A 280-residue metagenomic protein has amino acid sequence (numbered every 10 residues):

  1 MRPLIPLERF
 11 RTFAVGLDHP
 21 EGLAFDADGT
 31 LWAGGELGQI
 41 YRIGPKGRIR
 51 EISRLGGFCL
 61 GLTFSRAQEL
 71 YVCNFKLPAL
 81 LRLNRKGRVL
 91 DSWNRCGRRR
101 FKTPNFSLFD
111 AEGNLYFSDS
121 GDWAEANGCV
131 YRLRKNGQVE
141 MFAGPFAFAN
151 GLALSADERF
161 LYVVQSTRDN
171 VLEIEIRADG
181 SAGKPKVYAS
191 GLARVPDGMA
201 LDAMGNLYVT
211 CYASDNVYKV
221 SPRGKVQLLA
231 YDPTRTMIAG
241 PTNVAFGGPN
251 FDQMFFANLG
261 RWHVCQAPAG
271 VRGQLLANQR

Functional and structural regions predicted by a protein language model:
M1-L17, G47, P185, A277-Q279: A short helix->beta-strand "capping" segment at the edge of beta-propeller domains
V15-D28, G35-L37, L55-A79, G97-L115 (+7 more regions): Beta-rich, blade/repeat-based domains predominating in secreted/periplasmic proteins but also intracellular
W32-S53: Beta-propeller domains
Q39-Y41, A79-L81, C129-Y131, N170-L172 (+2 more regions): A short loop-to-beta-strand structural motif that recurs across blades of beta-propeller domains
G44, L83-N84, R134, E175 (+2 more regions): Structural recognition of the beta-propeller blade-terminating site
R50-R54, L90-R95, E140-G144, G183-A189 (+2 more regions): Beta-propeller fold detector
I174-G180, P268-L276: Short loop/turn segments immediately following beta-strands, especially the blade-tip and inter-blade linker loops
E175-T242: Glycine/small-residue-rich hydrophobic helix-like segments
